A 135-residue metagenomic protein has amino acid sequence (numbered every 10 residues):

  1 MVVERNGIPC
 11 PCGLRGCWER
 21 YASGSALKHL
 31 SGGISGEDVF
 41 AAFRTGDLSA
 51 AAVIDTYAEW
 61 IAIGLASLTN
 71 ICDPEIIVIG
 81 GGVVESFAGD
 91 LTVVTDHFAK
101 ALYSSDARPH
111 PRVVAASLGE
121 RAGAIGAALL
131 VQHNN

Functional and structural regions predicted by a protein language model:
V2-N135: ATP-binding/phosphotransfer module of carbohydrate and carboxylate kinases, centering on a glycine-rich
